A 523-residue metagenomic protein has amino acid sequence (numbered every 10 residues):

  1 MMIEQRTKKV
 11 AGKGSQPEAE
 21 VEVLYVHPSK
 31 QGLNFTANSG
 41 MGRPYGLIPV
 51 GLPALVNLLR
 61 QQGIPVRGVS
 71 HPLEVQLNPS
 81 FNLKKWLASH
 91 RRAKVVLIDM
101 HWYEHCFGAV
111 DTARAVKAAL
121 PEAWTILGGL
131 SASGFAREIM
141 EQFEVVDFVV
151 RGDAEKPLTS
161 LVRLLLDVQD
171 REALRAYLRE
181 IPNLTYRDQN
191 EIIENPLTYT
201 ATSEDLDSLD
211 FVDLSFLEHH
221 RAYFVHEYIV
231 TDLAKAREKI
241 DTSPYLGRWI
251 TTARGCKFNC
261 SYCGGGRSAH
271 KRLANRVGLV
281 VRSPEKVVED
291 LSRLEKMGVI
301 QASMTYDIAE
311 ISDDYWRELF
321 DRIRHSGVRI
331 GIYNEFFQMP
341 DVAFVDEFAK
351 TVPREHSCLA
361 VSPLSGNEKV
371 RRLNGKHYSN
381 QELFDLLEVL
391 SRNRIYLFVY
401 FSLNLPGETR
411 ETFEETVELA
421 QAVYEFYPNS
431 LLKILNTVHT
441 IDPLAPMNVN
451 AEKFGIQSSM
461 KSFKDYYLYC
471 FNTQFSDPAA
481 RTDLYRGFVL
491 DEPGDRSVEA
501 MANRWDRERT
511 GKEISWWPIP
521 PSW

Functional and structural regions predicted by a protein language model:
M2-L24, S29-S39, R187-T252: N-terminal [4Fe-4S]-dependent radical SAM core
P17-V26, I126, G265, S283-L397: Conserved SAM/AdoMet-binding glycine-rich loop
V21-G42, V69, P182-T198, E411-W523: C-terminal accessory regions of radical SAM enzymes
G40-N57: Short catalytic helix/loop segments, enriched in acidic residues and glycine and frequently bearing histidine
L58, Q62, R67-S203: Glycine-rich beta-alpha loop elements in corrinoid/cobalamin-binding modules across cobalamin-dependent enzymes
Q76-L77, S362-G375, L387-T412, K433-D442: Conserved strand-turn element in the central/C-terminal portion of the radical SAM core barrel that lines
I139-T159, T351-V361, V417-N436, I441: Structural recognition of alpha->loop->beta junctions
A234-S283: Canonical Radical SAM [4Fe-4S] cluster-binding loop centered on the CxxxCxxC motif and its immediate flanking residues
